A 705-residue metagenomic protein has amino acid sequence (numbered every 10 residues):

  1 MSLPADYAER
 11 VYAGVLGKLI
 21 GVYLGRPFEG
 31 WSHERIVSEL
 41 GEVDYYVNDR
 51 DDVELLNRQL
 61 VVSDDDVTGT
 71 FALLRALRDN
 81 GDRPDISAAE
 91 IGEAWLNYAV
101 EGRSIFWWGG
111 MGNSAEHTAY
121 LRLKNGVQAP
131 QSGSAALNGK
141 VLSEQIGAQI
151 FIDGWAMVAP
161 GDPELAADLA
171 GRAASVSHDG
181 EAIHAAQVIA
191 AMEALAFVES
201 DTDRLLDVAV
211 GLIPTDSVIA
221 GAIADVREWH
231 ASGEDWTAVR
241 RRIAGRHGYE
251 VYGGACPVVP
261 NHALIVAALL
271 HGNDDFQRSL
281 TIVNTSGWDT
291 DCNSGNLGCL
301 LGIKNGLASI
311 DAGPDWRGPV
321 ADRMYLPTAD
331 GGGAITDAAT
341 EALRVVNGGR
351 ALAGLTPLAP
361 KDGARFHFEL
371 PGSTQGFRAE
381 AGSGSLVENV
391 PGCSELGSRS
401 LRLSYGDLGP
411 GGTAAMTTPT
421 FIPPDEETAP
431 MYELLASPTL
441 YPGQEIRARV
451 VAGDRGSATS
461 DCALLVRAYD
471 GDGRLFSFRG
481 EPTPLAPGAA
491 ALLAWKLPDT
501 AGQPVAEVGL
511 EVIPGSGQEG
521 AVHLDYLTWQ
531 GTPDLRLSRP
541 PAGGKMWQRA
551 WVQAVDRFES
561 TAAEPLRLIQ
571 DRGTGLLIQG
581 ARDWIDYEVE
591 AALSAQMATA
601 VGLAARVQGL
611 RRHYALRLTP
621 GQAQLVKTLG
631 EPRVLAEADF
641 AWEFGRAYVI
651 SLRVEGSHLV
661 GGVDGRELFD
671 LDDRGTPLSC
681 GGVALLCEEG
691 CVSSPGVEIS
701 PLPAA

Functional and structural regions predicted by a protein language model:
M1-F478, Q503-E507, E511, E519-L535 (+1 more regions): Structured, active/binding-site neighborhoods that engage oxygen-rich ligands
S373-G412, A542-L576, L610-H613: Extracellular glycan-recognition surfaces and repeat-rich motifs
T418-T420, M431-P438, R479-L485, P498 (+5 more regions): Beta-strand-rich interaction surfaces with strong enrichment in secreted/lumenal proteins
T439, V451-D461, Q518, A595-A600 (+2 more regions): Extended, low-complexity, turn-rich repeat/linker tracts enriched in Gly/Pro/Ser/Thr and Asp/Glu that occur
I446-A448, L492-L527, V649-R653, H658-D673 (+1 more regions): Extracellular beta-strand ligand-recognition surfaces/modules
G471-V505, A636, F640-Y648, G675-P677: Extracellular carbohydrate recognition and processing domains and analogous Trp-centered ligand-binding platforms
I513-Q553, R557, E667, G690-A705: Extracellular polysaccharide-targeting segments
I569-L629: Secretory/extracellular carbohydrate-interaction modules and structurally similar beta-sandwich "look-alikes"
